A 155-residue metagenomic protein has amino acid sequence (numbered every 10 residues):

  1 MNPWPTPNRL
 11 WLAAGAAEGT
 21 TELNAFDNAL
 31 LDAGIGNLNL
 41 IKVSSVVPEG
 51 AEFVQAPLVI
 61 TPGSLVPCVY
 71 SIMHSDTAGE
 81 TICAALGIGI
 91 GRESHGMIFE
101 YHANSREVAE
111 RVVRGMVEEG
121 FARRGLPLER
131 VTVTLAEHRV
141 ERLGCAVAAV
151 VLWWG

Functional and structural regions predicted by a protein language model:
M1-G155: Helix-coil modules at protein/domain termini and other flexible surface or pore-lining loops, especially C-terminal
